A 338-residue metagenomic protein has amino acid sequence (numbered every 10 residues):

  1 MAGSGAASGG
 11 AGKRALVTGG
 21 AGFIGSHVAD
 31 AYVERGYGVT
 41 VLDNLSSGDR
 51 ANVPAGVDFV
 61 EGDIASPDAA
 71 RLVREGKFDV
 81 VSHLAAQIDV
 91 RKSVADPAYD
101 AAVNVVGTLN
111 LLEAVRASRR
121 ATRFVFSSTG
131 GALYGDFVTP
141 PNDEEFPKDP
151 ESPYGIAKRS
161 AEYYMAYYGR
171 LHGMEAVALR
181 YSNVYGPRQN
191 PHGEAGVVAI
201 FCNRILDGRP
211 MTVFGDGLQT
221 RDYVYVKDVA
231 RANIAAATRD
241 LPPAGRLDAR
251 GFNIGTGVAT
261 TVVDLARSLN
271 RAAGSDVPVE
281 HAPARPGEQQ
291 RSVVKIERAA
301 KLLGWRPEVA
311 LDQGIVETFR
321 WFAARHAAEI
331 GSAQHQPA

Functional and structural regions predicted by a protein language model:
M1-V184, W305, E317, R325 (+1 more regions): N-terminal Rossmann-like NAD(P)+-binding domain of SDR-like oxidoreductases, especially those catalyzing
S4-G5, I205-A338: C-terminal substrate-binding subdomain of Rossmann-fold SDR/epimerase-dehydratase oxidoreductases
D49, A55-G56, T129, V138 (+4 more regions): Activation loop
A65, R74, N190-E194, V258 (+2 more regions): Residue-level signature of the cytosolic catalytic core of signaling kinases
Q87, R91-V94, G155, A195-V198 (+2 more regions): Glycine-rich phosphate-binding loop at the start of an alpha helix
A101, E151-R159, A195-A199, Y223 (+1 more regions): Short-chain dehydrogenase/reductase
T108, L112, E162-M165, V198 (+3 more regions): Short-chain dehydrogenase/reductase
G186-R188: Short beta-strand->alpha-helix junction loop in the catalytic core of nucleotide-activated group-transfer enzymes
